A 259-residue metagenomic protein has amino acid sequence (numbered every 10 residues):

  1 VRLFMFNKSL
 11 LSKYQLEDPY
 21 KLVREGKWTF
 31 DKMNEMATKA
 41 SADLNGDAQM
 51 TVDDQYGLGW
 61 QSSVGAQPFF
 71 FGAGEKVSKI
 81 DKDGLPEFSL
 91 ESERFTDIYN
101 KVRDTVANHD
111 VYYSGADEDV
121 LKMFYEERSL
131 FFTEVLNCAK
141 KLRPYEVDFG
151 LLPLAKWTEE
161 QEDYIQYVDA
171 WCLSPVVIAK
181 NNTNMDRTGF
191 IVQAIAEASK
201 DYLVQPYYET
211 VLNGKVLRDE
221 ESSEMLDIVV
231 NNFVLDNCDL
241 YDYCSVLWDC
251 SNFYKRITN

Functional and structural regions predicted by a protein language model:
V1-K21, G59-D83, A170-A179: Periplasmic solute-binding protein
Y20, D43-D54: Acidic, glycine-anchored loop motifs typical of Ca2+
N34-K39, D117-F132: Short helices/loops that flank or line small-molecule/ion binding pockets
N34-K39, P68-A116: Glycine-centered hinge/linker elements that transmit conformational signals in sensory and ligand-binding systems
S62, T133-A139: Beta->alpha turn/N-cap motifs
R143-L212: Extracytoplasmic/periplasmic substrate-recognition and gating elements
Q205-N259: C-terminal capping/gating helix-and-loop segments adjacent to ligand/active sites or protein-protein/ligand interfaces
